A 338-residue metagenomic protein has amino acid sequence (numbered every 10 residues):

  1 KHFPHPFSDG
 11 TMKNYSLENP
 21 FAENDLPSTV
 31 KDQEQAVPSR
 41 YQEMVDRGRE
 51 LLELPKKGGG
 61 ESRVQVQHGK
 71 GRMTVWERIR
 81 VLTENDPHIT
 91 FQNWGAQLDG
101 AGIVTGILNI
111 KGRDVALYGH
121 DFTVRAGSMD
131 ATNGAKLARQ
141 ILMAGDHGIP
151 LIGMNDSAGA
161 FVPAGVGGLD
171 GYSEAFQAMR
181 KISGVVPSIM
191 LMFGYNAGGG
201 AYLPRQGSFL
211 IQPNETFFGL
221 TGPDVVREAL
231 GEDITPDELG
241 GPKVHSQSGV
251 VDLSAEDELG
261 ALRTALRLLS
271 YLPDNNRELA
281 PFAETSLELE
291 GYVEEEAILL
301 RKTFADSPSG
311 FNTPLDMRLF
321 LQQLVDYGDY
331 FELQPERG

Functional and structural regions predicted by a protein language model:
K1-T11: Short, Lys/Arg-enriched N-terminal segments with co-localized hydrophobic residues within the first ~10-30 amino acids
M12-N109, D114: N-terminal amphipathic, basic-rich helices that act as targeting or association modules
N14-Y15, N155-R277: Conserved catalytic cores of soluble enzyme domains, especially glycine-rich substrate-binding beta-alpha loops
L51-P55, K70, L82-N85, M143-H147 (+8 more regions): Change "in soluble alpha/beta enzymes" to "in soluble alpha/beta proteins
Q67-N93, E294-E332: Amphipathic alpha-helical
N93-G119, T123-R125, A131, K136-I141 (+2 more regions): Non-catalytic terminal/interface segments that mediate subunit docking, oligomerization, and allosteric communication
N109-R180, I189-F193: Cleft-lining beta-strand/loop regions that shape enzyme active-site pockets
D257-P314: Terminal amphipathic helices with adjacent charged low-complexity linkers/tails
